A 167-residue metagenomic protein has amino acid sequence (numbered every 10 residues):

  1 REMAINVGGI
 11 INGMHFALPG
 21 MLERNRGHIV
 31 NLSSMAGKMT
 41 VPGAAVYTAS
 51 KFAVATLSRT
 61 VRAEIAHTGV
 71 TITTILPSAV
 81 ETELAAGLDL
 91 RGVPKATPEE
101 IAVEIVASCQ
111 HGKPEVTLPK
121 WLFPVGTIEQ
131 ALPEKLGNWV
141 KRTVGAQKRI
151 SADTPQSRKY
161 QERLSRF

Functional and structural regions predicted by a protein language model:
R1-A4: Active-site Tyr-X3-Lys motif and surrounding loop/helix of classical short-chain dehydrogenase/reductase
M14, S50: Active-site helix of classical SDR
F16-N25: A short helix-coil junction within the Rossmann-fold of NAD(P)-dependent oxidoreductases
S34: Residue(s) in the substrate-gating loop at a strand-loop-helix junction that position the organic substrate next
M39, T60-T71: Active-site-adjacent segment of SDR/Rossmann-fold oxidoreductases
V41-A45: Active-site loop immediately N-terminal to the catalytic Tyr-X3-Lys motif of short-chain dehydrogenase/reductase
T74, L90-G126: C-terminal helical subdomain
